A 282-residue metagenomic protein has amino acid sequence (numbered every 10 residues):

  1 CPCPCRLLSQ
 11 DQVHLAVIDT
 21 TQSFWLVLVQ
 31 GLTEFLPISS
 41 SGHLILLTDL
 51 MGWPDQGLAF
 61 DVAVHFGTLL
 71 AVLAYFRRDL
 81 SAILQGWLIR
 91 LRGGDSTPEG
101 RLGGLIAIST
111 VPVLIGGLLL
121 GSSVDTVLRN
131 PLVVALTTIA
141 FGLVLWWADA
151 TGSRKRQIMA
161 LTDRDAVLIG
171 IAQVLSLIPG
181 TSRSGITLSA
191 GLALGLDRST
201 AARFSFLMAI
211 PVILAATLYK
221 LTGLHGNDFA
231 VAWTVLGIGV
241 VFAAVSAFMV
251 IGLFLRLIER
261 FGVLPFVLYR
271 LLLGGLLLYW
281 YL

Functional and structural regions predicted by a protein language model:
P2-L282: Multi-pass membrane proteins that catalyze or facilitate reactions on polyprenyl-/lipid-phosphate substrates and their
